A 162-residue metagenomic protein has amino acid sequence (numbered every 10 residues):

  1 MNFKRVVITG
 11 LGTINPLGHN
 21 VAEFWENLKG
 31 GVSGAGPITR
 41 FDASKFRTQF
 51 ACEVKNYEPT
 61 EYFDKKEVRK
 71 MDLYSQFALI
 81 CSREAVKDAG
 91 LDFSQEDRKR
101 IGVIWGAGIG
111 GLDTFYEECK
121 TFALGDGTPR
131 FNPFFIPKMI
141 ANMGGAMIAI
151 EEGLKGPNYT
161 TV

Functional and structural regions predicted by a protein language model:
M1-P157: Conserved "HGTGT" condensation-loop signature of ketosynthase/thiolase-family condensing enzymes that catalyze
N158-V162: Short loop-beta-helix segment that forms the pyridoxal 5′-phosphate
